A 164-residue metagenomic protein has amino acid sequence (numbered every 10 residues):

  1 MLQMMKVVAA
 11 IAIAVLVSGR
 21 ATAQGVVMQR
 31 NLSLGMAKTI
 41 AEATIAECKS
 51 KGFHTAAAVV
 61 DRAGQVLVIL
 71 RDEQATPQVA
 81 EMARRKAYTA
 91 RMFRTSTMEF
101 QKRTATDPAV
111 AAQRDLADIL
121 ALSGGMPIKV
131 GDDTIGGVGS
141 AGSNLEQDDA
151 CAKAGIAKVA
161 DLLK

Functional and structural regions predicted by a protein language model:
M1-M4: N-terminal secretory signal peptides that target proteins for export/translocation
K6-R20: Bacterial N-terminal signal peptides
A23-K164: Flexible, solvent-exposed loop/hinge segments and secondary-structure transition points
